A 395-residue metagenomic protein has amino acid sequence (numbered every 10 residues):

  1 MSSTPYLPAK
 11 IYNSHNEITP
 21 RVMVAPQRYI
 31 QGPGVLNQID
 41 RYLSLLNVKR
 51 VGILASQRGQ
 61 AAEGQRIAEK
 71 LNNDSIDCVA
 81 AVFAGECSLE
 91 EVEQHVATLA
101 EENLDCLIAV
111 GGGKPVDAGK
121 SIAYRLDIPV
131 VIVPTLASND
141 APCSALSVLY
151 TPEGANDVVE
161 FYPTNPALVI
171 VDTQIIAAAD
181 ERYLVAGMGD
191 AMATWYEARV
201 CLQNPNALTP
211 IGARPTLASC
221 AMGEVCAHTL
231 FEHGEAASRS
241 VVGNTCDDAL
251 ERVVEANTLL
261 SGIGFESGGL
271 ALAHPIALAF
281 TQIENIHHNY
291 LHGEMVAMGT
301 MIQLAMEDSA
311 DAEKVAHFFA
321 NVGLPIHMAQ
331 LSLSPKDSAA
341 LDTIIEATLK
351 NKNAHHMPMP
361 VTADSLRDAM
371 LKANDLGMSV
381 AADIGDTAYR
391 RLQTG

Functional and structural regions predicted by a protein language model:
S2-C106, M328: ATP/NTP phosphate-donor binding region
S2-N16, Q38, S309-G395: C-terminal charged capping/lid subdomain of soluble metabolic enzymes
L36, Q60-G64, K114-S121, N139-C143 (+2 more regions): Short glycine/serine/threonine-rich phosphate/pyrophosphate-binding segments that cradle anionic phosphate groups
L99-A137: A short, small-residue-rich loop immediately preceding and capping a beta-strand
Y124-A218: A glycine/threonine-rich phosphate-anchoring loop and its flanking beta-alpha core in nucleotide/phosphate-binding
M192, Y196, L250-S261, T300 (+3 more regions): Short alpha-helical scaffolding segments that buttress acidic/His motifs in well-ordered protein cores
T209-N321, A329: Active-site segments that bind and position negatively charged phosphate/pyrophosphate groups
